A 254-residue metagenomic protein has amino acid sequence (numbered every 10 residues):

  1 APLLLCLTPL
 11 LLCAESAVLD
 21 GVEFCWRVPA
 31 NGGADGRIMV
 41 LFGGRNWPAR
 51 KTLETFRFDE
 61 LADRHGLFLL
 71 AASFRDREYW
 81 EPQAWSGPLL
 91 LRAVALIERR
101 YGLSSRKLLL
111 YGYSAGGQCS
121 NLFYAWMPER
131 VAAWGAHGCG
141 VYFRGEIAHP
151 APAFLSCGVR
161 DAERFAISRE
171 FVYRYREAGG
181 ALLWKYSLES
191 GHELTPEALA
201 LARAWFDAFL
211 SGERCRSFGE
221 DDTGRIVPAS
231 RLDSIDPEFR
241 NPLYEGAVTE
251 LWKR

Functional and structural regions predicted by a protein language model:
P2-L10: Bacterial N-terminal signal peptides
L12-G32: N-terminal cap/lid segment of alpha/beta-hydrolase-fold proteins
N31-D35, Y79-A115, A125-P128: Gly/Ser-rich "nucleophile elbow"/oxyanion-hole loop immediately N-terminal to the catalytic nucleophile in hydrolases
D35-R45: Short beta-strand element of the alpha/beta-hydrolase
K51-L70: Short amphipathic alpha-helix adjacent to the substrate-entry channel of hydrolases
C119-F123: Hydrolases whose catalytic domains are alpha/beta-hydrolase-1, hotdog thioesterase, or metallo-beta-lactamase-like
A132-F206: The feature captures the conserved acid-bearing segment of alpha/beta-hydrolase catalytic domains
A178-G180, L188-R254: Alpha/beta-hydrolase-fold serine-hydrolase catalytic core, especially in secreted/extracellular enzymes
